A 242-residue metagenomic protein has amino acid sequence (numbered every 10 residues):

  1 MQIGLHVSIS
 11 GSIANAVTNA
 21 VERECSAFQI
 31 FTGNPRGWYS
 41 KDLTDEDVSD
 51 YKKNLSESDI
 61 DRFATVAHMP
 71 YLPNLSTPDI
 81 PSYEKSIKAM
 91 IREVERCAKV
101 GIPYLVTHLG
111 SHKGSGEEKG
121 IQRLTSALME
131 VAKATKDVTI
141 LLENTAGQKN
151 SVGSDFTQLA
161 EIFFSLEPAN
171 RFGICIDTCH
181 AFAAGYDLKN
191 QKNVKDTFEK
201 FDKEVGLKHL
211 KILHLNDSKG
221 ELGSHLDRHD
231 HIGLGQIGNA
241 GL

Functional and structural regions predicted by a protein language model:
M1-A67, P73-R92: N-terminal pre-domain/capping segments
I9-I13, T32-R36, M69-P73, L109-K113 (+3 more regions): Active-site-proximal loop/turn and secondary-structure-junction residues that shape catalytic pockets, frequently
A14, G220, H225-L242: Flexible, D/E/H-enriched segments
T18-E24, T44-V66, R92-G101, M129-K136 (+2 more regions): Acidic (Asp/Glu)-rich catalytic clusters
F28, E130-D230: Acidic/histidine-rich catalytic cores of soluble enzymes
I30, A64-M69, I102-H108, I140-L142 (+1 more regions): Short beta-strand segments at enzyme active-site cores
T44-S49, I87-M90, I121-S126, D155-L159 (+2 more regions): Charged helix-capping and loop-helix junction motifs
L75-G173: Active-site acidic/histidine proton-transfer and metal-coordination neighborhood in alpha/beta enzyme cores
